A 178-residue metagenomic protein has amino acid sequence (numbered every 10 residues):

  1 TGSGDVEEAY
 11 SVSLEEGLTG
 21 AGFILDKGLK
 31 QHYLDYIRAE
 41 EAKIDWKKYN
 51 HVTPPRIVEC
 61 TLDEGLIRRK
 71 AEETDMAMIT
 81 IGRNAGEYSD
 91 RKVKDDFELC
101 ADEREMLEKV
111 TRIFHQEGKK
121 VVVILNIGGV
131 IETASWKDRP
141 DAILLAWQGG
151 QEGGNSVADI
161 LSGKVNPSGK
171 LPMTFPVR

Functional and structural regions predicted by a protein language model:
T1-R178: C-terminal non-catalytic regions of proteins with extracellular/luminal or membrane-system context
